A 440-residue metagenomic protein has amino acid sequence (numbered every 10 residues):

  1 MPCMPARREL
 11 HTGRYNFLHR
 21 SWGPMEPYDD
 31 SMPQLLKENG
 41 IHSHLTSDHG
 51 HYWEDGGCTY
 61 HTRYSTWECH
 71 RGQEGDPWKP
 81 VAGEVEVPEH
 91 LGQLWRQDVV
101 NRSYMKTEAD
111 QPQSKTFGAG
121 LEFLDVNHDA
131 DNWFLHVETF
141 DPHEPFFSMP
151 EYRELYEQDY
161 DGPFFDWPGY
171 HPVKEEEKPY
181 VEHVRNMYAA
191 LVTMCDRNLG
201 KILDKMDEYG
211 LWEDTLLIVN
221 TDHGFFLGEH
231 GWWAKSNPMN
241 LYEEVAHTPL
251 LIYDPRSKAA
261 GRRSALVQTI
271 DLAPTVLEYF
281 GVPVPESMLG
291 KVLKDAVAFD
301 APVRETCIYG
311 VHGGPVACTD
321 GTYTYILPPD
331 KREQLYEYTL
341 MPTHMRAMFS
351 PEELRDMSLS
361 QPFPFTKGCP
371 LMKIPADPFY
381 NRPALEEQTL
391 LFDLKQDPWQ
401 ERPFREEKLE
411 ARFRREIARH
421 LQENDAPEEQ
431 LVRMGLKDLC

Functional and structural regions predicted by a protein language model:
M1-H11, G23-E26, L45-G56, E138-H143 (+4 more regions): Short, solvent-exposed turn/loop segments enriched in Gly/Ser/Thr/Pro and often Arg
R8-K106, V311: Catalytic-site neighborhoods of secreted/periplasmic enzymes that process anionic sulfate/phosphate groups
L10, Q113, F117, E213-T215 (+2 more regions): Polar, surface-exposed loop/tail segments that function as active-site lids or cofactor/substrate-recognition elements
G23-D30, E182-M194, P238-T248, S257-P274 (+1 more regions): A short beta-strand-to-alpha-helix junction
G40, G57-E68, D98, M105-D161 (+2 more regions): Active-site regions of oxyanion-processing enzymes, predominantly non-cytosolic
Q111-H128, P168-T215, Y279, H420: A long, amphipathic alpha-helix that forms part of the scaffold/cap immediately adjacent to metal-dependent active
P145-E151, L155-Q158, K205-K258, A265-Q268: Histidine-centered active-site microenvironments of extracellular/periplasmic hydrolases and transferases
E243, H312-R405: C-terminal, low-complexity/hydrophilic appendages and adjacent surface loops of extracellular/periplasmic anionic
